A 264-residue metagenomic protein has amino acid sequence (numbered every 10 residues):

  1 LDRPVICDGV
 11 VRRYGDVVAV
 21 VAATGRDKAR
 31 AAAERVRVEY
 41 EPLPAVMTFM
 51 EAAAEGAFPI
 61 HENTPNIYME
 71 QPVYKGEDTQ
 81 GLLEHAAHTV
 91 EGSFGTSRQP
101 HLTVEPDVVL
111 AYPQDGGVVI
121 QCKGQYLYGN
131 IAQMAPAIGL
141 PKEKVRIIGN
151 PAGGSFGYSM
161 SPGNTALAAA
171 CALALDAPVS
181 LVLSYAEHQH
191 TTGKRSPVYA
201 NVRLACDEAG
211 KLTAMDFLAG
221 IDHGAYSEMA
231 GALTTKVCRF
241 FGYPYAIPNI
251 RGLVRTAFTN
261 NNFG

Functional and structural regions predicted by a protein language model:
L1-Q133, V237, F241-A246, N260-F263: Extended, polar/acidic
D2-A29, F156-E208, G264: Glycine-rich and small/hydrophobic secondary-structure elements
A52, R146-A166, H190, E228-A230 (+1 more regions): FAD-binding core of FAD-dependent oxidoreductases, characterized by glycine-rich FAD pyrophosphate-binding loops
V108-P113, Y199-E208, A214-A219, N249: Short beta-strand elements
G124-L127, P151-S155, L183-G193, A219-G224: Acidic, glycine-rich active-site loops and adjacent beta-strand->loop/helix elements that engage anionic groups
E143-N150, A177-A186, T213-L218, I247-I250: Beta-strand segments within the central parallel beta-sheet cores of soluble alpha/beta enzyme folds
L212-A219, T234-G264: Mobile "lid/hinge" segments at catalytic clefts and subdomain interfaces of large enzymes
